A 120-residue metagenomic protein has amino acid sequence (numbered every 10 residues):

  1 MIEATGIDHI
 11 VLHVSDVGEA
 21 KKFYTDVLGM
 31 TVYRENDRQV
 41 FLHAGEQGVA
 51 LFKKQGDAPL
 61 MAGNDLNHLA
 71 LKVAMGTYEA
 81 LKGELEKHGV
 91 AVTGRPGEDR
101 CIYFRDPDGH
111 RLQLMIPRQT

Functional and structural regions predicted by a protein language model:
M1-G18, H68-L69, V73, T120: N-terminal beta-strand motif that seeds the catalytic metal site of vicinal oxygen chelate
E3-G6, A62-L66, R95-P96: Short glycine-enriched loop/turn motifs at secondary-structure junctions
D8, G29, D37-R38, N67 (+1 more regions): Residue-level marker for the onset of beta-strands and adjacent loop->beta junctions in well-ordered domains
V14, L69-R111, I116-Q119: Vicinal oxygen chelate
D16-T31: Amphipathic alpha-helical segments
T31-N64, R111-P117: Conserved short beta-strand elements that form part of the metal-binding/catalytic scaffold of enzyme active sites
